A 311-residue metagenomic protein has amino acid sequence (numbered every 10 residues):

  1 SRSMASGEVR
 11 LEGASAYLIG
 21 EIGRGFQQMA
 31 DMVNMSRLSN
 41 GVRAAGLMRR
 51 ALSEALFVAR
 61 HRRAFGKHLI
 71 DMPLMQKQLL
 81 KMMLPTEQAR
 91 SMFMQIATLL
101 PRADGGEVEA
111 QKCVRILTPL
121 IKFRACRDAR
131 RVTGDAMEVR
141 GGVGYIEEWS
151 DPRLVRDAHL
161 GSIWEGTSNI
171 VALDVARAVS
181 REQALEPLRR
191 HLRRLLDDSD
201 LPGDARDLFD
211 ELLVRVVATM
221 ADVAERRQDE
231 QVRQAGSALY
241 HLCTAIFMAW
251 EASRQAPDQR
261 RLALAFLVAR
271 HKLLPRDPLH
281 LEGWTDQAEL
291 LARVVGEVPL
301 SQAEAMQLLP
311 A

Functional and structural regions predicted by a protein language model:
S1-A311: Flavin-dependent oxidoreductase catalytic core characteristic of acyl-CoA dehydrogenase/oxidase-like enzymes
